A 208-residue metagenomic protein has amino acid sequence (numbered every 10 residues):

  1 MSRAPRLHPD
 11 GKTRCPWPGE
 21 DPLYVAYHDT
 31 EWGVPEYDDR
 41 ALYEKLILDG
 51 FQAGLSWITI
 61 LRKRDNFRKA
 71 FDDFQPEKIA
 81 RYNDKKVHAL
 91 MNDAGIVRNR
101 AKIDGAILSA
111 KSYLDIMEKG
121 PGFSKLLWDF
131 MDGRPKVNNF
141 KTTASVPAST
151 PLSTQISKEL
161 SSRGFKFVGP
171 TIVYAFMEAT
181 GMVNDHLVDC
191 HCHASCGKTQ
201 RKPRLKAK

Functional and structural regions predicted by a protein language model:
M1-K208: HhH-family (HhH-GPD) DNA N-glycosylase catalytic core used in base-excision repair
